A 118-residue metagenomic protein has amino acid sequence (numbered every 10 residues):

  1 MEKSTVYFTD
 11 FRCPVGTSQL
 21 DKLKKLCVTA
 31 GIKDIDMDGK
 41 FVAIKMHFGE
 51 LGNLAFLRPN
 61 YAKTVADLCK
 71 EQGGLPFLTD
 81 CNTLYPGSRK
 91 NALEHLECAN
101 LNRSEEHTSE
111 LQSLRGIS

Functional and structural regions predicted by a protein language model:
M1-S109, S113-R115: N-terminal and secondary-structure boundary signal
